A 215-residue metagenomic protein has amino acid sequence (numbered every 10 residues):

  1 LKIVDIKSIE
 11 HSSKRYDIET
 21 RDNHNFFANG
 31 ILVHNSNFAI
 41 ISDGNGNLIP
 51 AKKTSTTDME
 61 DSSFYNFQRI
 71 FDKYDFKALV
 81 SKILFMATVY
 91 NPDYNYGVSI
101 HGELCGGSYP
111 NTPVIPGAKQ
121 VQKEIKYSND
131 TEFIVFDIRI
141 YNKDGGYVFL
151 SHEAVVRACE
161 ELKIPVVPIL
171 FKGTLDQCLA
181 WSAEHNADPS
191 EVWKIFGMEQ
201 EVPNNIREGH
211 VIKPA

Functional and structural regions predicted by a protein language model:
L1-H34: Autoprocessing domains of the Hint superfamily
S36-A215: Core nucleotide-handling region used for phosphoryl-transfer chemistry
